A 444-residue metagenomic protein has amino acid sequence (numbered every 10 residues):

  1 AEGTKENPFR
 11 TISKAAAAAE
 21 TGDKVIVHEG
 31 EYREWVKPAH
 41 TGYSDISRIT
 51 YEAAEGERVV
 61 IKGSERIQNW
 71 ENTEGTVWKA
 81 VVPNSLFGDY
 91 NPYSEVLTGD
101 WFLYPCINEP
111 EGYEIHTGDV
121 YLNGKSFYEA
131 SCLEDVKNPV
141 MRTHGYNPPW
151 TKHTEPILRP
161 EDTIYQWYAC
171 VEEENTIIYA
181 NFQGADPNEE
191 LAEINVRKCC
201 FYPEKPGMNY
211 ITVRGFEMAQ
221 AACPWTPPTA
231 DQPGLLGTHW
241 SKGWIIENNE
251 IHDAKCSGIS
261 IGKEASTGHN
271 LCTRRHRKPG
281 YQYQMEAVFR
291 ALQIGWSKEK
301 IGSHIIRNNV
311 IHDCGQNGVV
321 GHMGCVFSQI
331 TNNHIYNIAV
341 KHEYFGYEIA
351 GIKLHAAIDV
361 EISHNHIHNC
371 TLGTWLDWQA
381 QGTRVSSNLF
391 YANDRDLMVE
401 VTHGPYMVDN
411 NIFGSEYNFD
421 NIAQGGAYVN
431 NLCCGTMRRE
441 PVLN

Functional and structural regions predicted by a protein language model:
A1-W240, E250-H252, S260, E264-W296: Extracellular polysaccharide-degrading/modifying enzymes targeting complex plant/algal/animal polysaccharides
E20, H40-T41, I46, G56 (+25 more regions): Parallel beta-helix/beta-solenoid
W35-K37, K198-C200, A222-P228, P233-G234 (+7 more regions): Short glycine/acidic-rich loop motifs that flank beta-strands on beta-rich extracellular proteins
L86-V96, E286-A287, F327, T331-N337 (+5 more regions): Short flexible/disordered coil segments
I211, F216, N249, N309 (+8 more regions): Consensus "Asn ladder" position of solenoid repeat domains
A254-S257, I261-N317, H322-G351, H355-A357: Hydrophobic, small-residue-rich alpha-helical packing segments that form membrane-like cores
H269-V288, I335-H355, F390-V429, C433-L443: Long amphipathic alpha-helical scaffold regions
